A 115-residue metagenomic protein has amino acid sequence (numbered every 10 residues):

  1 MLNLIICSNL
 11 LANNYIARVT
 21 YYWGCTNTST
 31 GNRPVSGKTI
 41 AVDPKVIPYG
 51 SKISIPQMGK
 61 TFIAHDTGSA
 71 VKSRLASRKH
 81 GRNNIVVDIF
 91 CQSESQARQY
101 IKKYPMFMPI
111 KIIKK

Functional and structural regions predicted by a protein language model:
M1-N9: Bacterial N-terminal signal peptides
L10-K115: Solvent-exposed, well-ordered loop and adjacent helix/strand elements within mature globular domains that form
